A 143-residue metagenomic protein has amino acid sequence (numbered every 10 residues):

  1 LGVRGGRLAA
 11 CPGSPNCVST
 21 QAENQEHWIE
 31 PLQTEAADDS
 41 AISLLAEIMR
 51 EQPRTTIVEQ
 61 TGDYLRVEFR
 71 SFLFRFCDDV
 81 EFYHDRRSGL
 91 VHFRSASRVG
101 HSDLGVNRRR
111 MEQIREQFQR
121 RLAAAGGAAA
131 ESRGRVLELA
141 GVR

Functional and structural regions predicted by a protein language model:
L1-R143: Ser/Thr-rich, low-complexity intrinsically disordered terminal regions
